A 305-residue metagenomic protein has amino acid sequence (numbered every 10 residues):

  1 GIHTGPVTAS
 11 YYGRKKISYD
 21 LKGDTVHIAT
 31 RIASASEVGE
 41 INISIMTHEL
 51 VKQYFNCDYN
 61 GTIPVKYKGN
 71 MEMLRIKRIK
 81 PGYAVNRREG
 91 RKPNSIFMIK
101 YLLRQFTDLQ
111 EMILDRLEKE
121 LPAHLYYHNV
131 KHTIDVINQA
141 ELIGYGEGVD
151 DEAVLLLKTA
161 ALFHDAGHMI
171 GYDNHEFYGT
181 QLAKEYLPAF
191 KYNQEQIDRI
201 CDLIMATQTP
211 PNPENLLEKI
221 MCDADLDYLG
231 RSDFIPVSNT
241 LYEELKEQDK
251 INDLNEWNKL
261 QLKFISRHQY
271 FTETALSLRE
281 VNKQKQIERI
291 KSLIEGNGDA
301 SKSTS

Functional and structural regions predicted by a protein language model:
G1, I41-T47, V149-L156, K191-A206 (+1 more regions): Acidic/histidine metal-binding catalytic segments
G1-D24, M71-L74, L203: Catalytic core of nucleotidyl cyclases, primarily class III adenylyl/guanylyl cyclases
V7, A35-M98, L260, A275: Cytosolic regulatory/linker segments at or just downstream of nucleotide-handling modules in signal-transduction
K22, A123-D135, H168-Q181, Q194: Active-site metal-coordination segments of metallo-dependent hydrolases
H27: Key residue(s) within conserved catalytic/signature motifs
K77-Q105, L121-D151, F163, Y192-N193 (+1 more regions): Divalent metal-dependent phosphate-bond-processing catalytic cores, especially two-metal-ion Mg2+/Mn2+ enzymes that act
V136, E152-G171, H175, G179 (+1 more regions): His-Asp-centered metal-binding catalytic motifs of divalent-metal-dependent phosphohydrolases/nucleases
